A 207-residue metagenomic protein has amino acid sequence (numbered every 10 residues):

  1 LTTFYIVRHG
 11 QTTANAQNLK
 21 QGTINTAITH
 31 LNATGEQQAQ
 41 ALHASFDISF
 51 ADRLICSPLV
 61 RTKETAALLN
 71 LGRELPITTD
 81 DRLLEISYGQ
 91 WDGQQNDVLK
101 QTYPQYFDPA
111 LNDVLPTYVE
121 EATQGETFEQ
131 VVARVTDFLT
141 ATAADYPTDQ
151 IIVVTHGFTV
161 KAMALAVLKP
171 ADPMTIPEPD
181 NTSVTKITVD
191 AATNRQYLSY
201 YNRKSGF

Functional and structural regions predicted by a protein language model:
L1-T3, T78-T79, I86-K100, A144-Q150 (+1 more regions): Acidic, low-complexity terminal tails and accessory targeting/binding regions of phosphate-metabolizing enzymes
T2, G10-R73, T79: Active-site-proximal alpha-helix that buttresses catalytic centers in soluble enzyme cores
H9, H156: Short, conserved phosphate/pyrophosphate- and ester-handling motifs at nucleotide-, phospho-/glycolipid
S49-R82, Q105-D108, T188-F207: Conserved histidine-centered catalytic loops in small-molecule metabolism enzymes
C56-S57, A133, V154-T155: Short beta-strand scaffold positions
G72-R134: Phosphate-handling substructures
G157-K161: GST superfamily/GST-like fold recognition
